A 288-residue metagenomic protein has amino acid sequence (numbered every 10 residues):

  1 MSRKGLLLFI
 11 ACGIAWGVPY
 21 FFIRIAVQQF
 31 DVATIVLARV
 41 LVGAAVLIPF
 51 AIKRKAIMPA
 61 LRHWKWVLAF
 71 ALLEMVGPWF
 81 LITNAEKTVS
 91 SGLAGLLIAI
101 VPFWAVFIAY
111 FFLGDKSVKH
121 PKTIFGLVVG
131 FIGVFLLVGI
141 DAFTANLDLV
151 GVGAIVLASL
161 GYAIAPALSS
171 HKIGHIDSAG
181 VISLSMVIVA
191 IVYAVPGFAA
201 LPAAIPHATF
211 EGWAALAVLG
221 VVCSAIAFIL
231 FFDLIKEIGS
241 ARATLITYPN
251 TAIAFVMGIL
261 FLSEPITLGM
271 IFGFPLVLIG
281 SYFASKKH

Functional and structural regions predicted by a protein language model:
I14-G43, N84, S90-G92, I164-V189 (+1 more regions): Juxtamembrane helix-loop-helix junctions in multi-pass membrane proteins
A15, P19-Y20, I48-I98, I132 (+2 more regions): Specific transmembrane alpha-helical segments of multi-pass solute transporters/efflux pumps, especially DMT/EamA
G17, F21, I48, A71-V76 (+8 more regions): Hydrophobic/small/kink-forming positions within alpha-helical transmembrane segments of polytopic membrane proteins
V18, F22-I25, Q29, A44-L61 (+4 more regions): Membrane-interface helix-cap regions at the ends of transmembrane helices in multi-pass membrane proteins
T34-A45, L73-E74, I82-S117, A158 (+1 more regions): Specific alpha-helical transmembrane segments that line the substrate/conduction pathway and gating interfaces
A38, M75, A94-I100, P166-I191 (+1 more regions): Helix-helix packing/entry segments at the starts of transmembrane helices
L47, A105-F107, F111-F112, F143-L201 (+2 more regions): Transmembrane alpha-helical segments that form core, pore/gating elements of small-molecule transporters/exporters
L47, L68, I100, I108 (+4 more regions): Hydrophobic transmembrane alpha-helices of multi-pass small-molecule transport proteins
